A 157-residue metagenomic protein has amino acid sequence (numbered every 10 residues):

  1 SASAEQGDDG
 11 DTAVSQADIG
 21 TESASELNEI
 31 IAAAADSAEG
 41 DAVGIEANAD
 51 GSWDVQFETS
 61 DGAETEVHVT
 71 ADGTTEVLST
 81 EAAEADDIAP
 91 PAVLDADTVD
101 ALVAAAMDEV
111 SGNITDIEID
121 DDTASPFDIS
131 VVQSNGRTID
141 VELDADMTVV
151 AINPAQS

Functional and structural regions predicted by a protein language model:
S1-A32, E76-V93, S157: N-terminal low-complexity, Pro/Thr-rich disordered segments that flank secretion/membrane-targeting signals
E5, I30, L102, L143-M147: Generic hydrophobic/packing signal
A13, E39, A47-G51, T75 (+7 more regions): Low-complexity segments enriched in small/polar residues
S15-I45, A92-D116: Short, non-transmembrane alpha-helical segments in secretory-pathway proteins
A17-D18, L27-E29, A49, Q56 (+4 more regions): Mixed-charge, polar/low-complexity N-terminal
S37-V67, I117-E142: Exposed beta-strand-loop-beta-strand "reactive/processing" segments of non-cytosolic proteins
D61-A63, H68-V103: A small/polar (G/S/T-enriched), proline-flanked helix-loop surface module common in exported/cell-envelope proteins
A63-E81, R137-Q156: A short, surface-exposed beta-strand/turn
